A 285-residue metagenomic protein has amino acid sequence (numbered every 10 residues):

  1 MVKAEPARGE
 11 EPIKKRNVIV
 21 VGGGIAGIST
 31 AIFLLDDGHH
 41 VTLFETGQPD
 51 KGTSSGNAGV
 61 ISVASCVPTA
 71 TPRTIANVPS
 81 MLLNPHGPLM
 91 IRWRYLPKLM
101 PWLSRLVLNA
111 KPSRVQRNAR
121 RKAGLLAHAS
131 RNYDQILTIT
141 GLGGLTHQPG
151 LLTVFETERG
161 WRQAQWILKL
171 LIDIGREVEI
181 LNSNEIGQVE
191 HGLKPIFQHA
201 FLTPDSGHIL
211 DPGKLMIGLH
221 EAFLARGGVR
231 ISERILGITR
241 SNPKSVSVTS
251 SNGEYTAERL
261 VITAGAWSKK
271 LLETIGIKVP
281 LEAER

Functional and structural regions predicted by a protein language model:
M1-V18, D36-D37: Extreme N-terminal leader/targeting segments of oxidoreductases
R16-T42: N-terminal Rossmann-like FAD-binding beta1-loop-alpha1 element of flavoenzymes
V21, V63, I262-T263: Redox-cofactor binding/interface segments in oxidoreductases and associated redox assembly factors
D36-S55: Glycine-rich FAD pyrophosphate-binding loop
H39-H40, R176, G228, I277: Short phosphate-binding/catalytic loops that engage adenosine nucleotides
G47-G52, S250-R285: Central helical "cap/lid" subdomain
A58-S183: Dinucleotide-binding Rossmann-like beta1-alpha1 core, especially the glycine-rich loop that anchors the ADP
R162-I174, I196-R259: Helical element adjacent to the flavin cofactor pocket in flavoenzyme catalytic cores
